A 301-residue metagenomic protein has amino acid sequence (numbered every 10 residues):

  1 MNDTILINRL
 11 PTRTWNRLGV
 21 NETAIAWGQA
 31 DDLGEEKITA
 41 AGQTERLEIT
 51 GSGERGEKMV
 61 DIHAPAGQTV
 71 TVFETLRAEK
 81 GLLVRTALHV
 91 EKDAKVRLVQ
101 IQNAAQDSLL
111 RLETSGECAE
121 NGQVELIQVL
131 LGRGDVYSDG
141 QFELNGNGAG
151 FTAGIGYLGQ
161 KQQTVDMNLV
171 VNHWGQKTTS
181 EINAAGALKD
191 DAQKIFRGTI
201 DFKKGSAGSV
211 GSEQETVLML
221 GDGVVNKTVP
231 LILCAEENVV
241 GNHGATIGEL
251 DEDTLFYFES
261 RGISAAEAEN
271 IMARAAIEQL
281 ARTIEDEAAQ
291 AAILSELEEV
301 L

Functional and structural regions predicted by a protein language model:
M1-R46, S52: Long, low-complexity, mixed-charge
T14, I277-L280, I293, L297: Generic structural signal of hydrophobic/aromatic residues within well-ordered alpha-helices of folded domains
L18, T23, G28, S206-A207 (+2 more regions): Short cationic/low-complexity microdomains
A30-F256, S260-I263, I284, Q290-L301: Conserved beta-strand/loop scaffold segments within soluble protein domains that form the structured core and edges
L255-Q279: Extended amphipathic alpha-helical segments enriched in small hydrophobics
